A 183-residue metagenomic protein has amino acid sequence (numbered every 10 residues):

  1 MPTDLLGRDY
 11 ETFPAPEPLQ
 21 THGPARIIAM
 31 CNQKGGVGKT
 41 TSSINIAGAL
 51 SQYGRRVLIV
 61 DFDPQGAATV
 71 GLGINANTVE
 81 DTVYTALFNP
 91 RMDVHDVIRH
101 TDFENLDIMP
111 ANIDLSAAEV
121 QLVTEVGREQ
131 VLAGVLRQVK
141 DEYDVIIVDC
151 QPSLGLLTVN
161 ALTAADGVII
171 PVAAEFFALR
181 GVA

Functional and structural regions predicted by a protein language model:
M1-A183: P-loop NTP-binding core
